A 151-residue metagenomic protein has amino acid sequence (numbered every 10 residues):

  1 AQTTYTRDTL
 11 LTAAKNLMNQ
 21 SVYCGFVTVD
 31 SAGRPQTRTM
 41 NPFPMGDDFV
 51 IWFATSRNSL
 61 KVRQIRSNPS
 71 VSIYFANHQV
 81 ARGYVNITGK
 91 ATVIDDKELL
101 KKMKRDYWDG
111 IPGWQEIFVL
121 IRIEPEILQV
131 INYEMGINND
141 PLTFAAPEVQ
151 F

Functional and structural regions predicted by a protein language model:
A1-C24: Extreme N-terminal tail/first-helix region
Q2-T6, V85-F151: Charged, gly/pro-rich active-site loop segments
N16-S31, V71-F75: A short, Trp-centered hydrophobic/proline-enriched beta-strand micro-motif
D30, R57, N77, P125-I127: A mature extracytoplasmic/lumenal domain signature
M40-F43, G89-A91: Hydrophobic/aromatic beta-strand elements that line small-molecule binding cavities or substrate pockets in beta-rich
F43-V80: A short mixed-secondary-structure module that forms the rim of ligand-binding clefts
